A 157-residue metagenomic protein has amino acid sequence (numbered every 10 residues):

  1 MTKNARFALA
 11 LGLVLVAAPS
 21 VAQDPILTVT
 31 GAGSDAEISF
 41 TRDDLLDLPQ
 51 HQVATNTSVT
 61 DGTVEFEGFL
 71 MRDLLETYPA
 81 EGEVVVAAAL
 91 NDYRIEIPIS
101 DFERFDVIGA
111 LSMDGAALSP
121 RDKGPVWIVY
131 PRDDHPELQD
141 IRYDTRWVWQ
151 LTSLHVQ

Functional and structural regions predicted by a protein language model:
M1-L9: Bacterial N-terminal signal peptides that target proteins for export
A17-P19: N-terminal signal peptide c-region/cleavage motif recognized by signal peptidases
A22-Q157: N-terminal intrinsically disordered, low-complexity segments enriched in P/E/S/T
